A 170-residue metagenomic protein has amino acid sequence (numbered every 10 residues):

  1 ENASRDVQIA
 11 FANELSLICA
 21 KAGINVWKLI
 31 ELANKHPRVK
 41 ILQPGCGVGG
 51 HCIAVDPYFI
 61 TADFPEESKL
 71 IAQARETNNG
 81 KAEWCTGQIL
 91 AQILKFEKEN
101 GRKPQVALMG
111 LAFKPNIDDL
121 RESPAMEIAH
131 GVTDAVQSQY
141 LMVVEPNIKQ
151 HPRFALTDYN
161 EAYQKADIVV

Functional and structural regions predicted by a protein language model:
E1-V170: Structural/interface elements that position substrates and couple domains in central-metabolism enzymes
